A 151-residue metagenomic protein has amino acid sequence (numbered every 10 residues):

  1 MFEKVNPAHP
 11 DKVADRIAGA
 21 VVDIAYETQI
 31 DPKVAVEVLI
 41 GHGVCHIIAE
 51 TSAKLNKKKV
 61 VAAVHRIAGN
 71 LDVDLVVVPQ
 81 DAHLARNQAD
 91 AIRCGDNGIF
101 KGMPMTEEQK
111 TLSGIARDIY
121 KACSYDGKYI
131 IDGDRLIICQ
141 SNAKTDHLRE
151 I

Functional and structural regions predicted by a protein language model:
M1-I151: A domain-level signal for the structural core that forms small-molecule/cofactor-binding pockets and catalytic centers
